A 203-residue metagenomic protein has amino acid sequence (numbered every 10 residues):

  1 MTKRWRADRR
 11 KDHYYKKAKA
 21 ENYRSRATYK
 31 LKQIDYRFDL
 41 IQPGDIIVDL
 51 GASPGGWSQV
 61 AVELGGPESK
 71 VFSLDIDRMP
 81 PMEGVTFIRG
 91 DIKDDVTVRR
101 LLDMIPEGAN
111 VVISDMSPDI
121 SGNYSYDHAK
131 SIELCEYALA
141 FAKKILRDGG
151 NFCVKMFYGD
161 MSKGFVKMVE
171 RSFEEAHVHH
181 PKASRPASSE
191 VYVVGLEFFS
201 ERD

Functional and structural regions predicted by a protein language model:
M1-P43: Class I SAM-dependent methyltransferase Rossmann-like catalytic core, especially the SAM/SAH-binding loop
Y36-Q42, I105-P106, K144-I145: Glycine-rich helix-loop-beta junction characteristic of Rossmann-like nucleotide cofactor-binding loops
P43-S53: Conserved class I S-adenosyl-L-methionine
P54-P67: Conserved SAM-binding loop of SAM-dependent methyltransferases across substrates and taxa, primarily the Class I
P67-E68, I145-N151: Short glycine-dipeptide loop
L74-S121: S-adenosyl-L-methionine
I132-D148: A short glycine-rich, Lys/Arg-flanked "PGG" loop and its adjoining helix->strand segment in the class I
G159-D203: Class I S-adenosyl-L-methionine
